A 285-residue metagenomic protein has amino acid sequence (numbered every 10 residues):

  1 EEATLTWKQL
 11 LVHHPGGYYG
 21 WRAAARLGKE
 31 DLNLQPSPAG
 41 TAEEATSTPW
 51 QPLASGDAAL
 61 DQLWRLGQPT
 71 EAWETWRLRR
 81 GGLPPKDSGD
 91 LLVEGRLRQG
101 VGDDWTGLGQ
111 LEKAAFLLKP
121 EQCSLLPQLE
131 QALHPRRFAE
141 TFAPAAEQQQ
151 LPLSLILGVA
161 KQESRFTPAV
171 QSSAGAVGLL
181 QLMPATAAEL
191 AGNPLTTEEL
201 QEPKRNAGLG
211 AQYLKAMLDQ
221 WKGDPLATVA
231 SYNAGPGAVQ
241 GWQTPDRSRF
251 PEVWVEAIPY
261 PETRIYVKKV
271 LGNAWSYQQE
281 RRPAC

Functional and structural regions predicted by a protein language model:
E1-E30, L34-Q51, G82-C285: Catalytic glycan-binding domains that act on GlcNAc-containing polysaccharides
Q51-G82, E94: Alpha-helical segment of the N-proximal tetratricopeptide repeat
